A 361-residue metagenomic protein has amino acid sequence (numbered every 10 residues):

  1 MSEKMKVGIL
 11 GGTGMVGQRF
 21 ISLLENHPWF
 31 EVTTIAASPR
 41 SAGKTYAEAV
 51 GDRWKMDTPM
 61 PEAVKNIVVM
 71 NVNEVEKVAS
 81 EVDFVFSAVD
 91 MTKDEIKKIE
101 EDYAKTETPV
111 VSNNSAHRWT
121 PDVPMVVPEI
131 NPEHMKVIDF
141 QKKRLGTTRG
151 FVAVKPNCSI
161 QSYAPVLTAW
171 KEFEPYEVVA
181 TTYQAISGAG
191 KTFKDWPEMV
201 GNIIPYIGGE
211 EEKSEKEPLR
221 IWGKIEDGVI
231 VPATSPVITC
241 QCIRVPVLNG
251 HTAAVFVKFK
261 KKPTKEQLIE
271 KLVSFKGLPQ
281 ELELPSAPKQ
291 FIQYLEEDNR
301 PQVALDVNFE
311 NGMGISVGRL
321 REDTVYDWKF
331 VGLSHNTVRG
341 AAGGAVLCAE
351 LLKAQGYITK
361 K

Functional and structural regions predicted by a protein language model:
M1-P205, P236-V237, F309, I315-S316 (+2 more regions): N-terminal Rossmann-like NAD(P) cofactor-binding subdomain of oxidoreductases, focused on the glycine-rich
S187-K361: Charged docking surfaces used in two-component/phosphorelay signaling
